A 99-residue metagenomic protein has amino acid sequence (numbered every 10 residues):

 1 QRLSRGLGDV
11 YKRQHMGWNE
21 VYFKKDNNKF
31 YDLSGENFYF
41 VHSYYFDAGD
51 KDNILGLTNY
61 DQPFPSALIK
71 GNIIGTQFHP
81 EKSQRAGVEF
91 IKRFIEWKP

Functional and structural regions predicted by a protein language model:
Q1-Y11: Single conserved hydrophobic/aromatic residue that forms the stacking wall/gate of nucleotide- or nucleobase-binding
D9-P99: Amide-donor transfer/coupling interface in amidating biosynthetic enzymes
